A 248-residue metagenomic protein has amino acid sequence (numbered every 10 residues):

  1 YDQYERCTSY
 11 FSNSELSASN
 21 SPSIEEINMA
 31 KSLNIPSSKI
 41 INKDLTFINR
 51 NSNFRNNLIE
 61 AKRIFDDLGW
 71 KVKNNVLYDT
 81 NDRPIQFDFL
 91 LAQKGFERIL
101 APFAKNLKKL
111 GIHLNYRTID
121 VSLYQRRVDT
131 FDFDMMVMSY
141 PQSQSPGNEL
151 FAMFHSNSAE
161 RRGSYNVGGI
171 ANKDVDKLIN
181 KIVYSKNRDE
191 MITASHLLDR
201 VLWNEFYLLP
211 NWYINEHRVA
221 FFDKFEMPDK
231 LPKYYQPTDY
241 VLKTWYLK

Functional and structural regions predicted by a protein language model:
Y1-K43, I59-R63, K94-A104, R127-K248: Detector for C-terminal structural segments
C7-Y10, K73-D79, Y116-T118, A194: Surface-exposed patches in mature extracellular/periplasmic domains of secreted proteins
L58-D88: Immediate post-signal peptide segment of exported/extracytoplasmic ligand-binding proteins
Y78-T80, Q125-T130: Short glycine-biased active-site loop of nucleotidyltransferases that positions the nucleotide triphosphate and helps
R83-Q93, L114-R117, D134: Short, well-ordered beta-strand elements
G111: Short glycine-rich hinge loops at helix-strand junctions in the catalytic core of two-component histidine kinases
Y116-R126: Short helix-initiation/N-cap motifs at beta->coil->alpha
